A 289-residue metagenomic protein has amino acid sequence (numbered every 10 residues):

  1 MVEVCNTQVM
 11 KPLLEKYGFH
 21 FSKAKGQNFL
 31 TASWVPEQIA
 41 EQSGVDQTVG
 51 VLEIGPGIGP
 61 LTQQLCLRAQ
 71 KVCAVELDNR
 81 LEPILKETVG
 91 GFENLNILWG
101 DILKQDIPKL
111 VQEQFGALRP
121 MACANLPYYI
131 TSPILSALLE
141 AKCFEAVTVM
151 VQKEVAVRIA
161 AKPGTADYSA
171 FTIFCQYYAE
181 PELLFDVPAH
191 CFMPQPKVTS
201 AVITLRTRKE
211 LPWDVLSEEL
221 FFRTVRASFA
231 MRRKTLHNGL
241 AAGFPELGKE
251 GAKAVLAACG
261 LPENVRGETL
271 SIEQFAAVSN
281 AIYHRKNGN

Functional and structural regions predicted by a protein language model:
M1-A227, A257, E268, A277 (+2 more regions): Catalytic cores of RNA-modifying enzymes
T207, A227-N289: C-terminal lobe and adjacent flexible extensions of AdoMet/dcAdoMet transferase-like proteins
